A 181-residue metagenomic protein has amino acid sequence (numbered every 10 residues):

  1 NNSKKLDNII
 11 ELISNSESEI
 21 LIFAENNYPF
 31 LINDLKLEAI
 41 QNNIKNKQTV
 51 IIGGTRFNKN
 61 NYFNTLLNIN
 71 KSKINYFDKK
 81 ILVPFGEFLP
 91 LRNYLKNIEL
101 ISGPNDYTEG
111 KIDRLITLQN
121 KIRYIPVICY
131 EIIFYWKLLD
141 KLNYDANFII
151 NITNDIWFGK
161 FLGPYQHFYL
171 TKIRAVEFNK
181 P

Functional and structural regions predicted by a protein language model:
K4: A solvent-exposed beta-alpha-beta segment
D7, E11, N15, I22-P181: Solvent-exposed soluble domains appended to multi-pass membrane proteins
